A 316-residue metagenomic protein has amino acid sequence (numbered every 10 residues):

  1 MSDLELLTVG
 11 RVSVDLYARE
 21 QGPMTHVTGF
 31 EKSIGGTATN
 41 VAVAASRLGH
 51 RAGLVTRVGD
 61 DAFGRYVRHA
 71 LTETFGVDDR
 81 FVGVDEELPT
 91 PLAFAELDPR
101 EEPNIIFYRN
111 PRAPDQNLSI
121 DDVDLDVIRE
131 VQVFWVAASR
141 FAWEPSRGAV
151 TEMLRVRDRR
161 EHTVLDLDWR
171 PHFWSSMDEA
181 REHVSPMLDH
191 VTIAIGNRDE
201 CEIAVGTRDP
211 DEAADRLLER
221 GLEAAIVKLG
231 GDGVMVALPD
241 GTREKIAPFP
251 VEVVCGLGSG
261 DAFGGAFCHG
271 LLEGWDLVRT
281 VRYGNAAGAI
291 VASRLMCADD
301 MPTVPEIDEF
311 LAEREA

Functional and structural regions predicted by a protein language model:
M1-D78, E252-V254: Glycine-rich phosphate/adenosyl-contacting loop at the front of the ribokinase-like
M1-L7, R155-V156, G206-A316: Conserved phosphate-binding/catalytic region of the ribokinase-like
V9, S13, V164-L165, I195 (+1 more regions): Generic enzyme active-site microenvironment
A45, N197, G260: Short, conserved phosphate/pyrophosphate- and ester-handling motifs at nucleotide-, phospho-/glycolipid
R51, H162, I193, E223-A224: Proline-centered loop/turn at the N-terminus of a beta-strand
R51-A138, T163, D308-A316: Conserved N-terminal subdomain of the carbohydrate kinase-like
V133, A138-R216, D232-V234: Conserved beta-alpha-beta core of the PfkB/ribokinase-like small-molecule kinase fold
